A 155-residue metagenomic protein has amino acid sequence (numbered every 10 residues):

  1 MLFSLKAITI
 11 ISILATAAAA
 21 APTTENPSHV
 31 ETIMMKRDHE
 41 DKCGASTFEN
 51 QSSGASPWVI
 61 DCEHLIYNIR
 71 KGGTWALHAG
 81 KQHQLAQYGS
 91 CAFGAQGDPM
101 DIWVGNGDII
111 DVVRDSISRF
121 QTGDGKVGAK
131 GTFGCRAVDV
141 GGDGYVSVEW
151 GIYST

Functional and structural regions predicted by a protein language model:
M1-M35: Fungal secretory targeting signals
P22-T155: Mature, structured extracellular domains of secreted fungal proteins
